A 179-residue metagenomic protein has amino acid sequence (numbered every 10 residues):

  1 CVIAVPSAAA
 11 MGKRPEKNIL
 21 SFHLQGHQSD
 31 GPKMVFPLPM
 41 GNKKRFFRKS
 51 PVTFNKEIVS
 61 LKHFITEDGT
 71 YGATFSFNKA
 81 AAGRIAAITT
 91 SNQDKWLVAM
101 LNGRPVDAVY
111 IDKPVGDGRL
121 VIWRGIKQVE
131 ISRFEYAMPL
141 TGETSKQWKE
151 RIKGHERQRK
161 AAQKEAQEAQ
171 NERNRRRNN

Functional and structural regions predicted by a protein language model:
C1-A4: Bacterial N-terminal signal peptides
S7-N179: Structural signature of multi-pass, alpha-helical inner-membrane proteins
